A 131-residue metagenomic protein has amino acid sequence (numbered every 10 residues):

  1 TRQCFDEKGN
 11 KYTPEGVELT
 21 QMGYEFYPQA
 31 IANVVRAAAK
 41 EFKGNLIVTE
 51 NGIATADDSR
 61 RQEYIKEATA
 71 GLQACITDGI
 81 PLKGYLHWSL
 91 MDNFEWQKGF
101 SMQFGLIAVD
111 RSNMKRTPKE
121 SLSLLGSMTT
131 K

Functional and structural regions predicted by a protein language model:
T1-K131: Non-catalytic scaffold segments within catalytic domains of secreted glycoside hydrolases
